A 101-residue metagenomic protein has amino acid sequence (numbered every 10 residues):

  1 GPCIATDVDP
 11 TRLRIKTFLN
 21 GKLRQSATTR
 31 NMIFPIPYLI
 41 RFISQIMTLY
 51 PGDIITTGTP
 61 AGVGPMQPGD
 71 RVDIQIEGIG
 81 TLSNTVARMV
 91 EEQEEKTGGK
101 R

Functional and structural regions predicted by a protein language model:
G1-R101: Catalytic-pocket segment enriched in acidic/His residues
